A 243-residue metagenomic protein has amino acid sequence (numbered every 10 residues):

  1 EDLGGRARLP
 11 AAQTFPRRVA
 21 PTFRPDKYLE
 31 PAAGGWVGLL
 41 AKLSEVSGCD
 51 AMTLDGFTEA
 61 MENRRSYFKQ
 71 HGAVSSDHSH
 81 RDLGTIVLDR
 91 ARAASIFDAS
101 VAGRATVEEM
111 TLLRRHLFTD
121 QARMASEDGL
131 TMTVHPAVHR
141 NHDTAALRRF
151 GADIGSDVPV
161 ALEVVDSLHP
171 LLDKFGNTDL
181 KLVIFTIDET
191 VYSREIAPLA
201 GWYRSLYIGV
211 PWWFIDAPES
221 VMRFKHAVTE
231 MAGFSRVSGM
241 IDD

Functional and structural regions predicted by a protein language model:
D2-R18, G38-K181, V191-L206, S220-G239: Histidine/acidic residue-rich metal-binding segments in metalloenzymes
Q13-T14, F23-P25: Phosphate-/polyanion-interacting regions in eukaryotic proteins
P21, Y207-V210: Short hydrophobic/aromatic-enriched beta-strand-loop microsegments
R24-V46: Enzymes and membrane/adaptor proteins characterized by extended Gly/Ser/Thr/Asp/Glu-rich, aromatic-dotted
R24-Y28, S79-L83, A137-N141, I187-E189 (+1 more regions): Active-site beta-loop-alpha junctions enriched in small/polar residues
D243: Hydrophobic, well-ordered secondary-structure elements that form the walls of internal hydrophobic environments
